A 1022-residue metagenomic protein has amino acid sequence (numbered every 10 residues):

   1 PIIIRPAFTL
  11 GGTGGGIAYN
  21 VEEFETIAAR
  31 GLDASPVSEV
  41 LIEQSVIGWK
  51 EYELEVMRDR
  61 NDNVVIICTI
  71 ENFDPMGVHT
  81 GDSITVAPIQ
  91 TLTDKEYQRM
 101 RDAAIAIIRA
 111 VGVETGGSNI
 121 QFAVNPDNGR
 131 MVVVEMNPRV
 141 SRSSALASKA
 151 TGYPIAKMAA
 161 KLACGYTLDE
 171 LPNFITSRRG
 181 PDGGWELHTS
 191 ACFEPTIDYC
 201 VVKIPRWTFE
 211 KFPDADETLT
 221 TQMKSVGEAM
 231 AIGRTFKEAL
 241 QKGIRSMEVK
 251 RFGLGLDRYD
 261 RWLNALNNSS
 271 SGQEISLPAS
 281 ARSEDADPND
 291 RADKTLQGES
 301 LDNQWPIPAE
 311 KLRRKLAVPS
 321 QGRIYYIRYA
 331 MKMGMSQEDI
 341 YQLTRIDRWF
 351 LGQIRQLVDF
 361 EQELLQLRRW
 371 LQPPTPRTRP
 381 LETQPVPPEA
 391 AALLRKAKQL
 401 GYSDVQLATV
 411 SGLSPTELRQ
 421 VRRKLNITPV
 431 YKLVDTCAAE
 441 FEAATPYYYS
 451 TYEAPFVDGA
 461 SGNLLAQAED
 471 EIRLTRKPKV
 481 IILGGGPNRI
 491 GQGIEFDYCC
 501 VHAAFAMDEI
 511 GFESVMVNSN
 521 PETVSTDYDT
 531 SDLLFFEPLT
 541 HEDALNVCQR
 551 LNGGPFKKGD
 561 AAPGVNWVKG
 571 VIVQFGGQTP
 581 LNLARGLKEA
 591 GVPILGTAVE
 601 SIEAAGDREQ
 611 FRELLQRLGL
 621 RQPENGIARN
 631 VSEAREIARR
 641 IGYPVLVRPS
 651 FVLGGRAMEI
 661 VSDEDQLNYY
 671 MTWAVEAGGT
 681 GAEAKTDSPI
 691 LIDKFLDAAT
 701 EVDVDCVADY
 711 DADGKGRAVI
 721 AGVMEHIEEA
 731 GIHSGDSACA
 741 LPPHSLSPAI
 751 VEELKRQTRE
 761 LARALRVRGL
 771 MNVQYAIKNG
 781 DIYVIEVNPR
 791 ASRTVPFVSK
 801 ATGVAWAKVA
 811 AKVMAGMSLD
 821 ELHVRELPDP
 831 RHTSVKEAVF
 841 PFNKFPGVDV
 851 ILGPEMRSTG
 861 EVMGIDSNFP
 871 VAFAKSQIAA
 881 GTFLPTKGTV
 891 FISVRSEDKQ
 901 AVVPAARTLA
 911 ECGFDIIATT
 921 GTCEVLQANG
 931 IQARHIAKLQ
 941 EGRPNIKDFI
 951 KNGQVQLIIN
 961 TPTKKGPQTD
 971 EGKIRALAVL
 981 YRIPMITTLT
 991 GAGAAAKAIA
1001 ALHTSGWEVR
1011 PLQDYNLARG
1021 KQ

Functional and structural regions predicted by a protein language model:
P1-I2, E636-V645: Acidic/histidine-enriched active-site and ligand-binding environments that engage anionic O-linkages
G11, I17-A279, E284-L371, T383 (+17 more regions): ATP-dependent carboxylate activation and anion-phosphoryl transfer catalytic cores that bind Mg-ATP to form
K242, S271, P278-S280, E284 (+7 more regions): ATP-binding N-terminal substructure of ATP-dependent carboxylate-amine bond-forming enzymes
L351, L418-R419: Helix-turn-helix DNA-binding helix
L400, Q406-V410: Extended, domain-scale alpha-helical bundle/helix-rich regions
P415, P429-V430: Long amphipathic alpha-helical scaffold segments
